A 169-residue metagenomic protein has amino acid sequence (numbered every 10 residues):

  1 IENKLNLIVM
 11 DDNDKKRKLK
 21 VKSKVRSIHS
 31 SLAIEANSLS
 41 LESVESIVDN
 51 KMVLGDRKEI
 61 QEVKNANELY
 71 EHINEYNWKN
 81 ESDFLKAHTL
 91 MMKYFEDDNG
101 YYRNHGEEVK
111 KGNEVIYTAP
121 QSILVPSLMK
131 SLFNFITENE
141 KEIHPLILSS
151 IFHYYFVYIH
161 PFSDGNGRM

Functional and structural regions predicted by a protein language model:
I1-M169: FIC/Doc superfamily catalytic core
